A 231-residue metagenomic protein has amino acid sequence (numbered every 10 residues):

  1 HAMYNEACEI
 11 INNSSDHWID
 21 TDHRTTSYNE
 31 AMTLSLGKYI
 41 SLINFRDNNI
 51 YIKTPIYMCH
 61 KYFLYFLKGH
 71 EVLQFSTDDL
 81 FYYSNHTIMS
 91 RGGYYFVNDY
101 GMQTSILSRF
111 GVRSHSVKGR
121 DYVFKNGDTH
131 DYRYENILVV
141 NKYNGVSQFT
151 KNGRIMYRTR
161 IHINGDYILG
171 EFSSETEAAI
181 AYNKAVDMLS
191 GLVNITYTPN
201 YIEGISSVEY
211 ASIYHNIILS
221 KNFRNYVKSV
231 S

Functional and structural regions predicted by a protein language model:
H1-S231: Boundary-flanking segments of nucleic-acid-binding domains in nuclear regulatory proteins
